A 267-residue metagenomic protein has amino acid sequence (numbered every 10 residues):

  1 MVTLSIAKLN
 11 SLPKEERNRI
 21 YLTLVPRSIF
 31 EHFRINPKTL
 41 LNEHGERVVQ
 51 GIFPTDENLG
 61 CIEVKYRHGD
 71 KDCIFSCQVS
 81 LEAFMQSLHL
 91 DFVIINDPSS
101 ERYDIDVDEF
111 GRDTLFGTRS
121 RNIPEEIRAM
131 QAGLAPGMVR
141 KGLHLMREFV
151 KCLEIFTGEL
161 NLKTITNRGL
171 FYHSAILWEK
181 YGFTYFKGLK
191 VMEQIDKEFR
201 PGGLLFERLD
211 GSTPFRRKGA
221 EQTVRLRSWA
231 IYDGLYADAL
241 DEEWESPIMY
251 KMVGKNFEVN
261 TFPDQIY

Functional and structural regions predicted by a protein language model:
M1-M138, I155, E159-L160, T164 (+2 more regions): Non-catalytic substrate-recognition and accessory regions of acyl/acetyltransferase enzymes
K141-C152: Conserved acetyl-CoA pyrophosphate-binding loop and the N-cap/start of the following alpha-helix in GNAT-like
N167-L170: Short His-Asn-centered micro-motif
